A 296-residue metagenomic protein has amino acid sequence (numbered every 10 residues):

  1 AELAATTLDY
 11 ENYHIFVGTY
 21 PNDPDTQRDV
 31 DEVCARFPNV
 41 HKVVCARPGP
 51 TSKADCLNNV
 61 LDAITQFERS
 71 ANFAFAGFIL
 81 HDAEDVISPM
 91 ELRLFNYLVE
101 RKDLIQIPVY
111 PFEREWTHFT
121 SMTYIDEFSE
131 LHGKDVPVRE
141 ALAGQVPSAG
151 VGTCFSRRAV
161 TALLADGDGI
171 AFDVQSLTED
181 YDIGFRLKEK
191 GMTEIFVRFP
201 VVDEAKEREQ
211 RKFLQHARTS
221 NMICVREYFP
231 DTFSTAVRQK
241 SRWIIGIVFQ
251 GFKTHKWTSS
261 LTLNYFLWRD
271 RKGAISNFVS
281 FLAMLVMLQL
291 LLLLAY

Functional and structural regions predicted by a protein language model:
A1-P230, R238: Internal catalytic domains of large membrane-associated glycosyltransferases
L142-G144, V202, E207-Y296: Basic/Trp-rich segment in TM-proximal cytosolic loops or flexible interdomain/linker regions
